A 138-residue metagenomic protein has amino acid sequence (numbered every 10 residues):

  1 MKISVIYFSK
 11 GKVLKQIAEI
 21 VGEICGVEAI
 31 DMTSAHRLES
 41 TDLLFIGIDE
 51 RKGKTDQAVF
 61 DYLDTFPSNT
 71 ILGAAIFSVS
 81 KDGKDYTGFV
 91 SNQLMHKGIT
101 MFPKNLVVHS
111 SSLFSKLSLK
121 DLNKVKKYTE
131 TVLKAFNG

Functional and structural regions predicted by a protein language model:
I3-S4, S9, V13, I17-E28 (+1 more regions): FMN-binding flavodoxin-like domain, especially the glycine-rich phosphate-binding loop
I30-T33: N-terminal short beta-loop-beta anion/metal-coordinating cradle
